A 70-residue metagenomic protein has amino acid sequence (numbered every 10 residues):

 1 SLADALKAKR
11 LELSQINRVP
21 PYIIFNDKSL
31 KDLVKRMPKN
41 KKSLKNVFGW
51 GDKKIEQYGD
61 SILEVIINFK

Functional and structural regions predicted by a protein language model:
S1-K70: Accessory DNA-binding and partner-docking regions appended to nucleic-acid-acting proteins, especially the terminal
